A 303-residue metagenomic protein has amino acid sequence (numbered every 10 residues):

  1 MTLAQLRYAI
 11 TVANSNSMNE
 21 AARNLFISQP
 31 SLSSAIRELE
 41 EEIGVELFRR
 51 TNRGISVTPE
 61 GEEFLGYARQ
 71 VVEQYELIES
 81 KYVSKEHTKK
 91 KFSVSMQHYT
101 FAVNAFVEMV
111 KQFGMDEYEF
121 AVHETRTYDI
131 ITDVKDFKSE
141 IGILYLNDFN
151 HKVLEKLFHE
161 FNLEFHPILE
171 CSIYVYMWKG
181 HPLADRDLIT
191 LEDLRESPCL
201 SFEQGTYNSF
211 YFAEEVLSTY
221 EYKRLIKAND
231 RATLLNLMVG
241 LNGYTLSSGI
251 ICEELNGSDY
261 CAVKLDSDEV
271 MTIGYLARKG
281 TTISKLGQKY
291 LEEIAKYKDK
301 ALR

Functional and structural regions predicted by a protein language model:
I10-S28: Short helix-boundary/capping micro-motifs
E40-V57: A short LG(V/I)-centered, amphipathic sequence patch enriched for acidic residue(s) preceding the LG motif
E42, F64-E86, F92-S93: Alpha-helical linker/hinge and terminal dimerization helices associated with HTH transcriptional regulators
K89-K152: Central regulatory/effector-binding core of bacterial HTH transcription factors
A102-E108, N147, H151, A184-D187 (+2 more regions): Secondary-structure junction motif
K135-E140, Y145, Q204-C261: Hydrophobic hinge/microswitch elements
L157-C199: Flexible hinge/capping segments at coil-to-helix
E160-H166, C171, A232-T281: Beta-alpha-beta core module
